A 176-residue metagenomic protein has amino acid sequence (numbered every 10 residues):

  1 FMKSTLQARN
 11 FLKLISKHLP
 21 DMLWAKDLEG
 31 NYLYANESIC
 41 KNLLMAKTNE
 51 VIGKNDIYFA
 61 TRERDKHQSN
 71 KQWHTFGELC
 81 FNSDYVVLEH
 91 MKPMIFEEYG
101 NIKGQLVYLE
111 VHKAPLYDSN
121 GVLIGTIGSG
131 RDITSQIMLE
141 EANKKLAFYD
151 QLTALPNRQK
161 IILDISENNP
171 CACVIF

Functional and structural regions predicted by a protein language model:
F1, A8, I133, L139-N143 (+1 more regions): PAS/GAF-family sensory domains
L6-L28, K41: Sensory modules in modular signal-transduction proteins
N31-L33: Conserved hydrophobic beta-strand signature of PAS-family and PAS-like sensory domains
N36-C40: N-terminal capping loop/helix in small sensory signaling domains highlighted by a polar->aromatic N-x2-3-F motif
I95-Y99, Y108-V111, Y117, I127: PAS/PAC sensory module
V111-H112, V122-D132: PAS-family sensory domains
E141-L163, F176: Conserved nucleotide-binding and Mg2+-coordinating catalytic segments in signaling enzymes
